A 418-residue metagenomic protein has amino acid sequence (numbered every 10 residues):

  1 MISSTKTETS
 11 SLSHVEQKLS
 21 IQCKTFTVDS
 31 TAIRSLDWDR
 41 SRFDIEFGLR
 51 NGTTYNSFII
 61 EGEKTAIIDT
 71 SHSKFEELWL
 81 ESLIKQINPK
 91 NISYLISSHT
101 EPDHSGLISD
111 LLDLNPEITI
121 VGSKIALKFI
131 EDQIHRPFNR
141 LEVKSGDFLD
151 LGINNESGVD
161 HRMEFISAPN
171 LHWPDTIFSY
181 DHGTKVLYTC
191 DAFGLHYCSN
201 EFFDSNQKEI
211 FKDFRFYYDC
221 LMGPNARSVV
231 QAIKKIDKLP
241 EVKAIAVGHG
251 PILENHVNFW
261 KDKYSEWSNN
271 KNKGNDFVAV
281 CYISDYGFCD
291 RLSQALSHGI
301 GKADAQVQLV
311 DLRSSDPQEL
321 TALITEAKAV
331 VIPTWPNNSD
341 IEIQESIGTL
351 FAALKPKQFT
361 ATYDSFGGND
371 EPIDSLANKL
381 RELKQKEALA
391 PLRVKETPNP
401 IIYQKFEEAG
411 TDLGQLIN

Functional and structural regions predicted by a protein language model:
Q22, S199-F202, E209-I245, G250-I252 (+2 more regions): FMN-binding flavodoxin-like domain, especially the glycine-rich phosphate-binding loop
Q22-K85, F178-D181, K185-T189, C289: Conserved beta-strand hairpin/beta-sheet module of binuclear metal-dependent hydrolase folds, prominently
T25-V28, V121-T176, Q231-A232: Metallo-beta-lactamase
E63, K74-V121: Active-site metal-binding motif and surrounding structural segment of the metallo-beta-lactamase
I68-T70, N91-T100, I120-S123, L187-D191 (+1 more regions): Active-site neighborhood of phospho(di)ester-bond hydrolases with catalytic His/Asp-centered motifs
L107, S315-L320: Short acidic active-site motifs
H172, T176, T184, A192-P224 (+1 more regions): Active-site-proximal loop/helix segment associated with metal-binding centers of metalloenzymes
C281-A303: Short, charged N-terminal beta->alpha structural module
